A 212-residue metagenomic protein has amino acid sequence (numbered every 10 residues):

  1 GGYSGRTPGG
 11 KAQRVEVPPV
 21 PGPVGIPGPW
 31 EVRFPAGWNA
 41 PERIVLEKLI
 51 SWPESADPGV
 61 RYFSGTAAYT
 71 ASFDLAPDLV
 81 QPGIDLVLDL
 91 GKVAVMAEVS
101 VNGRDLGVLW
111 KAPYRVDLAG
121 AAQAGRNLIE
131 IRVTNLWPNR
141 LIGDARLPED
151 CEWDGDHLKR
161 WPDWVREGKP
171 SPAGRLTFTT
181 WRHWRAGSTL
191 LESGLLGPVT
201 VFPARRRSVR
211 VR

Functional and structural regions predicted by a protein language model:
G1-G9, A97-V101: Beta-strand-rich binding/interaction modules
G5, G10-S64, A124-R212: An acidic-aromatic loop/edge-strand motif
I26, Y69, V95, A112 (+1 more regions): Residues that flank catalytic or metal-binding motifs in active/ligand-binding sites
F63-P77, Y114-V116: Short beta-strands within extracellular/lumenal beta-sheet-rich domains
F73-L75, L79-N102, L109-W110, I129-V133 (+1 more regions): Aromatic-lined ligand-binding clefts that engage carbohydrates, nucleic acids, or primary amines
L106-V116: Aromatic-rich membrane-interfacial microdomains
L118-A122: Short, flexible loop/turn segments at beta-strand junctions in immunoglobulin-like and fibronectin type III
